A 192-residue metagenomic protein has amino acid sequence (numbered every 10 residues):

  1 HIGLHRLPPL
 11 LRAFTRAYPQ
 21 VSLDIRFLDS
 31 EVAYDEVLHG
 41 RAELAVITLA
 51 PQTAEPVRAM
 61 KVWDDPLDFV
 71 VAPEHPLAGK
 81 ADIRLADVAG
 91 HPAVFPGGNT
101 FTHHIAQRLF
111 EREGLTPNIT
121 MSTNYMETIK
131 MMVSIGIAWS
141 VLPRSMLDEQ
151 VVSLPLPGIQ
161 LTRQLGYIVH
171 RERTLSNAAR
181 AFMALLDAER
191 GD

Functional and structural regions predicted by a protein language model:
H1-A54, I119-T123: Central regulatory/effector-binding core of bacterial HTH transcription factors
T15, P51, R58-K61, L77 (+4 more regions): Short secondary-structure boundary/capping segments
D29-A42, T48, N99-V152: Hydrophobic hinge/microswitch elements
T48, A78, H91-E113, L175-A184 (+1 more regions): Secondary-structure junction motif
L49-A50, P73, P143-M146, L165 (+1 more regions): Short secondary-structure boundary segments
A54-L67, V71-A93, N177-A179: Flexible hinge/capping segments at coil-to-helix
R58-D68, W139-R144, V151-L165: Short beta-strand->loop
P155-D192: A late-sequence structural motif
